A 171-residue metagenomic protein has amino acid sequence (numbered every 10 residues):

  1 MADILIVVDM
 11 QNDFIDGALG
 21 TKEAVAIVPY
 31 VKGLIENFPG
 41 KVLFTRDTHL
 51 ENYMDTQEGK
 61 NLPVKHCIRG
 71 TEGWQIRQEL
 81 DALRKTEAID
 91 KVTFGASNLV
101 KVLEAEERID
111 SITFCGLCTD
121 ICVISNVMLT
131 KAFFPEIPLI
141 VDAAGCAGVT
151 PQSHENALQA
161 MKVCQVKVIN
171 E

Functional and structural regions predicted by a protein language model:
M1-A88, I140, E155-K162, K167-N170: Active-site acidic carboxylates
K22-V25, D120, G148-T150: Active-site glycine- and acidic-residue-rich loops that bind and position anionic ligands or nucleotide-like cofactors
V31-N37, I124-F134: Histidine-anchored nucleotide/phosphate-binding helix
D47, F94, A144-C146: Active-site beta-loop-alpha junctions enriched in small/polar residues
E51-M54, C122-V123, V149: Short catalytic/ligand-binding loop motif for oxyanion handling, primarily in non-cytosolic enzymes, centered on
G70-I121: Internal catalytic-core helix/loop-beta-alpha segment that presents or stabilizes conserved functional determinants
N98-V100, V149-S153: Short, charged, surface-exposed secondary-structure boundary motifs
T113-L117, E136-P151, E171: A short glycine-rich beta-strand->turn/loop micro-motif centered on a GG-aromatic cluster
